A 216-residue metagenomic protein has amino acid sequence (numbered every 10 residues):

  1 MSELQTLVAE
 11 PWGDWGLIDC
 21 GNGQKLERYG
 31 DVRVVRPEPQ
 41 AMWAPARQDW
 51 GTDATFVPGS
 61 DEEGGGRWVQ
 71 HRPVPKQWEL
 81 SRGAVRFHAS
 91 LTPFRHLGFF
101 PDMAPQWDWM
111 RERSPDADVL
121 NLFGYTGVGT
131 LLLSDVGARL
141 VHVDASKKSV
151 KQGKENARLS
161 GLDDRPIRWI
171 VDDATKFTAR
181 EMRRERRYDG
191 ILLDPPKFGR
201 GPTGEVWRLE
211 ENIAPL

Functional and structural regions predicted by a protein language model:
P11-E27, V34-F99, D108: Non-catalytic substrate-recognition/targeting regions of SAM-dependent transferases
F100-D116: Conserved alpha-helix/loop element of class I SAM-dependent methyltransferases that forms part of the SAM/SAH-binding
D116-Y125: Conserved class I S-adenosyl-L-methionine
N121, H142, I170: Conserved SAM-binding loop
T126-A138: Conserved SAM-binding loop of SAM-dependent methyltransferases across substrates and taxa, primarily the Class I
R139-A145: Conserved SAM-binding motif I beta-strand of class I
A145-L192: S-adenosyl-L-methionine
S146-S149, V171, Y188-L216: Mobile active-site "lid"/loop adjacent to the S-adenosyl-L-methionine
